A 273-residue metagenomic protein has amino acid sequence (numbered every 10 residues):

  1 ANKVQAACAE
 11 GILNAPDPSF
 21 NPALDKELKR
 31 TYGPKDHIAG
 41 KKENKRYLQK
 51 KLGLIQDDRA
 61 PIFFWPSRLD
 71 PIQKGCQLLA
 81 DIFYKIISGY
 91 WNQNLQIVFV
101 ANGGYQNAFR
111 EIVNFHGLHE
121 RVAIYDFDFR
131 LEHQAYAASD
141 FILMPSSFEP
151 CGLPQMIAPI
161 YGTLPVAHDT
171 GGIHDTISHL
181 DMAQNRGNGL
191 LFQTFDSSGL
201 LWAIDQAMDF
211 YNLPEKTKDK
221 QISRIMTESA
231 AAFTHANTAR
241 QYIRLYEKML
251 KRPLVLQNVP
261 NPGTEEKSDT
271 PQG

Functional and structural regions predicted by a protein language model:
A1-G273: Catalytic cores of carbohydrate-active enzymes across secretory and cytosolic contexts
